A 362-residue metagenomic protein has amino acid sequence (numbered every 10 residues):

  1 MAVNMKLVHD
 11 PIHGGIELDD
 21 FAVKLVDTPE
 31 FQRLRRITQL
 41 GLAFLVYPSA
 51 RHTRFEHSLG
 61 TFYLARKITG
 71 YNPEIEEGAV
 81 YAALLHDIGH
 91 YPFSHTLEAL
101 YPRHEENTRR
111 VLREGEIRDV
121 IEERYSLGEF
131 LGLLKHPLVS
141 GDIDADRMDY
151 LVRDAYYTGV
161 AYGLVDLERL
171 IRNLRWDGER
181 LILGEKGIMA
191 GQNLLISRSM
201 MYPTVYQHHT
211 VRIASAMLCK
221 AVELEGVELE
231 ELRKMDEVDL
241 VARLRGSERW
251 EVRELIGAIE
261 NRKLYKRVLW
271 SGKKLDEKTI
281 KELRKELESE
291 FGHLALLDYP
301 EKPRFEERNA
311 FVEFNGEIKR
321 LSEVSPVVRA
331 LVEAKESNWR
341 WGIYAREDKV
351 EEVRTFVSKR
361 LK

Functional and structural regions predicted by a protein language model:
M1-G78, P92-K362: Histidine-centered, transition-metal-coordinating active-site segments
A79-L84: Short alpha-helical catalytic segment bearing the HExxH-like zincin motif of zinc-dependent metalloproteases
L85-H90: Short active-site segment of divalent metal-dependent hydrolases/proteases that encodes the spacing between
